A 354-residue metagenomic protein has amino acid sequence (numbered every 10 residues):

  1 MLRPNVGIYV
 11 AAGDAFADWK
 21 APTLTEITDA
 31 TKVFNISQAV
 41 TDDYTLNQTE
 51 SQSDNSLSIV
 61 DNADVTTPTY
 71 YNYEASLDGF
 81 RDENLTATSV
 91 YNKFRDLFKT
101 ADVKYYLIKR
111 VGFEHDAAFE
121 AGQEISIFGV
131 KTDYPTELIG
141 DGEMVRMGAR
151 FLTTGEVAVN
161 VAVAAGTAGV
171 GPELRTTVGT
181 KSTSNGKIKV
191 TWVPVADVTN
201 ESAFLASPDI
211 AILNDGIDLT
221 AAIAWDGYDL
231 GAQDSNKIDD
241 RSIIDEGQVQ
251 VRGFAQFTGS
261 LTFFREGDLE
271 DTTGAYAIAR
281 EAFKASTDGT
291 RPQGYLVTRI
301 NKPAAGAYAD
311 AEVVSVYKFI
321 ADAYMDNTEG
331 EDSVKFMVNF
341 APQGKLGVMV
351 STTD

Functional and structural regions predicted by a protein language model:
M1-D78, D82, G129-V145, V161 (+2 more regions): Solvent-exposed edge beta-strands and adjacent loop segments that serve as assembly or binding interfaces
E74-L97, T258-A285: Charged, amphipathic alpha-helical segments
L85-A87, V159-V161, D271, E331 (+1 more regions): Short acidic, gly/pro-rich beta-turn/loop elements at beta-sheet edges and active-site/ligand-binding grooves
T88-I125, A275-V313: Short, acidic/charged, Gly/Pro-enriched secondary-structure junctions
S89-K99, G166-K189, T273, I278-E281 (+2 more regions): Charged, amphipathic alpha-helical segments and their flanking helix caps
R95-A101, I127-K131, F151, G169-E173 (+3 more regions): Short, low-complexity, polar/charged sequence segments that are solvent-exposed and flexible
K109-A158, T298-M349: Short beta-strand and beta-hairpin "edge-sheet" elements
L152-G169, V195-P208, L213-D215, V338-D354: Compositionally biased, intrinsically disordered linkers/stalks adjacent to structured regions
